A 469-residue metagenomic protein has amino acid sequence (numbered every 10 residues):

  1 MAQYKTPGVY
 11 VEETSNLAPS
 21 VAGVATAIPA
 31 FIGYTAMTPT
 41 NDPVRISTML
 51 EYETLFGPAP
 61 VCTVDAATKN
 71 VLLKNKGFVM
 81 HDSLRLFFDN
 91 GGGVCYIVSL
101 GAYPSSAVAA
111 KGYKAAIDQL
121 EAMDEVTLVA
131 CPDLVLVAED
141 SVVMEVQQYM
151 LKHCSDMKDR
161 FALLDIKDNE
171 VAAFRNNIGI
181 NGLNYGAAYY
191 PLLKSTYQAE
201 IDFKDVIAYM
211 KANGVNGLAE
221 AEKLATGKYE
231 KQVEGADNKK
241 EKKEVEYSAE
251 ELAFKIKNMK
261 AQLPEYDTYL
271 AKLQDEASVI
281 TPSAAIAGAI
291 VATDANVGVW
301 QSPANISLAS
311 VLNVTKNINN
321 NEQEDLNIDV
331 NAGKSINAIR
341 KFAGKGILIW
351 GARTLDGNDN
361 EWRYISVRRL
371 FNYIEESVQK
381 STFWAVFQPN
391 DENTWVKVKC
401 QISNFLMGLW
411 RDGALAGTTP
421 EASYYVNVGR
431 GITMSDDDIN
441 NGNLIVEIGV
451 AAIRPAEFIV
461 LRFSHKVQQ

Functional and structural regions predicted by a protein language model:
M1-A102, A115, E121-V135, V142 (+1 more regions): Structured, hydrophobic secondary-structure cores that serve as assembly/anchoring elements
V108, A138-D140: Active-site-adjacent loop/helix micro-motif of nuclease/hydrolase catalytic cores
A110-Y113: Phosphate-interacting basic helix/loop segments used at nucleotide- and nucleic-acid interfaces
D140-S141, Q147: Short glycine-/acidic-enriched loop or helix-start segments at secondary-structure transitions that form or flank
V146-H153: Catalytic-core regions built around general acid/base machinery
